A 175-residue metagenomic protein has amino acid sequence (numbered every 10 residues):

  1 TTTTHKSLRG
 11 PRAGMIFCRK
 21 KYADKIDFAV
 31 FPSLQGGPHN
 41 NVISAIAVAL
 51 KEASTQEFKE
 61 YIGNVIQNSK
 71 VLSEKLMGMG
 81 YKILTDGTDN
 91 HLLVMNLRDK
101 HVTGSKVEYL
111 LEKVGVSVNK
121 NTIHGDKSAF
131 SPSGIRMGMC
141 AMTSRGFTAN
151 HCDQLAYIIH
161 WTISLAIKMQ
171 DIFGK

Functional and structural regions predicted by a protein language model:
T1-K100: Active-site C-terminal subdomain of aminotransferase-like
K6, K20, P32, E52-T55 (+5 more regions): Short, well-ordered loop/turn and helix-capping segments at boundaries between secondary-structure elements and domains
M15-C18, L34, S44, L111 (+4 more regions): Generic alpha-helical propensity signal that fires on short helical segments and nearby coil/disordered stretches
D24-D27, N40-I43, V118-N119, M142-G146 (+1 more regions): Glycine-rich loops and low-complexity Gly/Arg-rich segments that provide flexible linkers or classic glycine-based
A29, Y61, D89, V107-Y109 (+3 more regions): Composition- and surface-driven signal marking solvent-exposed, interaction-prone regions in large proteins
V71, K75-M79, K106-V114, A156 (+1 more regions): Generic non-transmembrane alpha-helical segments
K82-A149: Conserved PLP-binding catalytic core of the aspartate aminotransferase-like
A129-K175: PLP-dependent enzyme catalytic core of the Aspartate aminotransferase-like
